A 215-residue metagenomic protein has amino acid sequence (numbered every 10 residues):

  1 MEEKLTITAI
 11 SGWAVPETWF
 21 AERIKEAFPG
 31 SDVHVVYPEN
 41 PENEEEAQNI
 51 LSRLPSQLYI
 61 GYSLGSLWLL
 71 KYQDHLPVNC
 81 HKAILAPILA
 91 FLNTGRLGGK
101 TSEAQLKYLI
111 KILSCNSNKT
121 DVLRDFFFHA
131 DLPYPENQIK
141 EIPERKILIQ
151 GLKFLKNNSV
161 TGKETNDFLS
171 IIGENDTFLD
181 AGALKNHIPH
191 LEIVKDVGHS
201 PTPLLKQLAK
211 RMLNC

Functional and structural regions predicted by a protein language model:
E2-E44: Conserved HGGG/HGGXW glycine-rich cap/lid loop of the alpha/beta-hydrolase fold
A21-R23, N166, T177-P189: Short alpha-helix in the alpha/beta-hydrolase fold that links the catalytic acid
Y59-G61, L85, I171: Short beta-strand immediately N-terminal to the catalytic nucleophile in serine-hydrolase-like folds
I60-L69: Gly/Ala-rich beta-loop-alpha elbow adjacent to hydrolase catalytic centers
D74, V78-I112, L148-K156: Flexible "cap/lid" loop of the alpha/beta hydrolase fold
C115-K156: Conserved alpha/beta-hydrolase catalytic His-Asp/Glu region
S170-I172, D176: Short beta-strand/loop motif that positions the catalytic acidic residue of the alpha/beta-hydrolase fold
F178, V197-K210: Catalytic histidine-centered segment of alpha/beta-hydrolase-like enzymes
